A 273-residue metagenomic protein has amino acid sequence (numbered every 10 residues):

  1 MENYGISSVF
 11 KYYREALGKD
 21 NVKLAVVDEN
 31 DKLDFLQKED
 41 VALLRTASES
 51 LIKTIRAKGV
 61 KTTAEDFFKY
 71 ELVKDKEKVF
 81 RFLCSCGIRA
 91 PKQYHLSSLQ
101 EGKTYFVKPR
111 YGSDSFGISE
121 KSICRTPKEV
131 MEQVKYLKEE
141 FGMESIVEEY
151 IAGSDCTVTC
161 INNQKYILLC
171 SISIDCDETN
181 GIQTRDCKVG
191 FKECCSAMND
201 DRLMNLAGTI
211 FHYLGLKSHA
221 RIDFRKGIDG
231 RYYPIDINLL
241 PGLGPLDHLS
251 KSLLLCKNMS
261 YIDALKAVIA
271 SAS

Functional and structural regions predicted by a protein language model:
M1-F68: ATP-binding N-terminal substructure of ATP-dependent carboxylate-amine bond-forming enzymes
Y13, L17, V79-C84, L253: Structural element of the ATP-grasp superfamily
E39-L43, F106, V158-N162, G230-P245: A short beta-strand motif that forms the metal-chelation/ATP-contact edge of phosphoryl-transfer active sites
D66-L72, I174-C176: Short, acidic/turn-prone active-site loops that include or flank metal/cofactor- and phosphate-binding residues
Y70-I146, A152, M204: Active-site nucleotide/adenylate-binding loops and adjacent lid/helix of ATP-dependent enzymes
P127-D201, N205, K226-Y233: Phosphate-binding site of ATP-dependent enzymes
D200-S273: ATP-dependent carboxylate activation and anion-phosphoryl transfer catalytic cores that bind Mg-ATP to form
